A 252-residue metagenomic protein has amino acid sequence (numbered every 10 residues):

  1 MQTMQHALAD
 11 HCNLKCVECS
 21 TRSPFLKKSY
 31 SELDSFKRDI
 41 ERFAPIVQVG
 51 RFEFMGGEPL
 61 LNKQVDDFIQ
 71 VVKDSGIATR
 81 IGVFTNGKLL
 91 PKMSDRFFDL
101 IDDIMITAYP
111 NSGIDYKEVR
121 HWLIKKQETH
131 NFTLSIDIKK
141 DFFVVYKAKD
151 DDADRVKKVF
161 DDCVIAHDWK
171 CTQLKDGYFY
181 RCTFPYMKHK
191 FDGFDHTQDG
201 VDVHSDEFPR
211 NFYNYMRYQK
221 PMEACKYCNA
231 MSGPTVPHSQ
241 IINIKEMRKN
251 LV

Functional and structural regions predicted by a protein language model:
M1-Q5, K157-V159, H238-I241: N-terminal [4Fe-4S]-dependent radical SAM core
M1-V83, K88-K92: Conserved alpha-helical substructure of the radical SAM core
H6, D10-N13, K157, Q219-M222: Processing junctions and N-termini across compartments
C12, C16-C19, C163, C182 (+1 more regions): Short cysteine clusters
F36-F43, Q198-G200, N243-V252: Short microdomains enriched in Cys/His and/or Lys/Arg
N62-D176, Y180-P185, K190: Conserved AdoMet/S-adenosylmethionine-binding subsite of the radical SAM
E128-V144, F184-V236: C-terminal accessory region of radical SAM enzymes
K226-V252: Radical SAM enzyme core and accessory elements
